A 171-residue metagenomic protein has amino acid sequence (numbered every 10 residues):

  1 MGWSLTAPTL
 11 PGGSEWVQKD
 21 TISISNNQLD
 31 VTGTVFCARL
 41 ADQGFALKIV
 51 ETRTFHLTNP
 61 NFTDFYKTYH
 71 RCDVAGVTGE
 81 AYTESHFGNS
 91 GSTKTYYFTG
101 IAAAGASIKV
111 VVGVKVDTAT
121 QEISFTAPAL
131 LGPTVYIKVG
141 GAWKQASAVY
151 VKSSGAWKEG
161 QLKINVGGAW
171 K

Functional and structural regions predicted by a protein language model:
M1-W143, S147-V149, S154-W170: Polar, enzyme-active/binding microenvironments
